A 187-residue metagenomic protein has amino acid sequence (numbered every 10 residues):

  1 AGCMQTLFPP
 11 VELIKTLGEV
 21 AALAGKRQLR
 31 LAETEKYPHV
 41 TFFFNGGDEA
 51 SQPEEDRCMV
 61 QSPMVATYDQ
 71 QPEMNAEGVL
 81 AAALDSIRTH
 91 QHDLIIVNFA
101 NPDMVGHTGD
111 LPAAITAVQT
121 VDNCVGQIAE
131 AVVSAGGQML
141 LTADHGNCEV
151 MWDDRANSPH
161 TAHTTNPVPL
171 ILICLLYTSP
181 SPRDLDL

Functional and structural regions predicted by a protein language model:
A1-Q91, H107: His/Asp/Glu-rich, glycine-adjacent segments that coordinate divalent cations and/or stabilize oxyanion chemistry on
G2-Q5, W152-A156, I173-L176: Short beta-alpha connecting loops at secondary-structure transitions that line or flank enzyme active sites
Y37, H163-P167: Short, solvent-exposed loop/turn segments at the edges of secondary structure
F42, V97, D144, L170: A residue-level signal for conserved active-site and pocket-lining positions in enzyme catalytic cores
T89-C124: Active-site His/acidic residue clusters
N101, N147, D184: Short, glycine/acidic-enriched loop or turn micro-motifs at the edges of active sites
A114-A156: Metal-dependent active-site segment of extracytoplasmic phospho-/sulfohydrolases and closely related
Y177-P182: Conserved small/polar residues in nucleotide/adenosyl-binding loops
